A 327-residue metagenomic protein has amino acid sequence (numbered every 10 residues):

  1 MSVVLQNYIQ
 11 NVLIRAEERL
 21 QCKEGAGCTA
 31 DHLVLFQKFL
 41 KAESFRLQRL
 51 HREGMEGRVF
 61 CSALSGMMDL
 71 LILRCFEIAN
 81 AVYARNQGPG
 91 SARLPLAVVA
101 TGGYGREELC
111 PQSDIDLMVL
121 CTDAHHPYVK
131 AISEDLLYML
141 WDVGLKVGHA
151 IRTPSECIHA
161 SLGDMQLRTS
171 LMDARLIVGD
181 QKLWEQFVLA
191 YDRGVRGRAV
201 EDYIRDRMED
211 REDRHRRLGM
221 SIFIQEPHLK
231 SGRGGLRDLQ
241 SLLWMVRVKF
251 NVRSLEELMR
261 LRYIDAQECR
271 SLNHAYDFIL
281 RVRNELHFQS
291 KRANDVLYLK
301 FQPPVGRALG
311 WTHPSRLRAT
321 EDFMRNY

Functional and structural regions predicted by a protein language model:
M1-Y327: A nucleotide- and high-energy phosphate-metabolite-utilizing enzyme signature
